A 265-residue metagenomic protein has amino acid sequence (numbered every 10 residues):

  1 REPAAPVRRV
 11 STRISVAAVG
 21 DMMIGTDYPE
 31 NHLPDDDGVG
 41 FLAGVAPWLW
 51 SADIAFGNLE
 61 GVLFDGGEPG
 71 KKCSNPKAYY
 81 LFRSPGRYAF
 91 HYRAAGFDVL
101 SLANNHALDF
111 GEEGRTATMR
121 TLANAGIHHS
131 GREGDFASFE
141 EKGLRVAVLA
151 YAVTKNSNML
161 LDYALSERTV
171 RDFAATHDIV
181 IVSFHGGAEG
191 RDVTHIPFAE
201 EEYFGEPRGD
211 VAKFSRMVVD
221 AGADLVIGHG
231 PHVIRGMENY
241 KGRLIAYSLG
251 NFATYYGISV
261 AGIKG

Functional and structural regions predicted by a protein language model:
R1-G265: Acidic, metal/ion-coordinating pockets
